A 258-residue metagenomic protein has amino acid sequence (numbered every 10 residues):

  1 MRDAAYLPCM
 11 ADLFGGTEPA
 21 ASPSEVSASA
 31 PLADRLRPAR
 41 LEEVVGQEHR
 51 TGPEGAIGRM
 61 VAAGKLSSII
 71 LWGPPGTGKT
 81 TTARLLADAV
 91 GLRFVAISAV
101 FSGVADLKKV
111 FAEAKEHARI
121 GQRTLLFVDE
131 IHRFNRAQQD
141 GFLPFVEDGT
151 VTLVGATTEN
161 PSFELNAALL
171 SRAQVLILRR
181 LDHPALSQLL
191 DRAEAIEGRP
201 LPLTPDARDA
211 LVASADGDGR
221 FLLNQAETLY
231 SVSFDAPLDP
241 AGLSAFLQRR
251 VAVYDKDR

Functional and structural regions predicted by a protein language model:
A11-E25, R59-I97, A112-K115, L143-P144 (+1 more regions): Walker A/P-loop
V26-I69: Pre-Walker A (pre-P-loop) alpha-helix and adjacent loop at the N terminus of AAA/AAA+ ATPase modules, a conserved
G52-E54, R93-L125: Short glycine-rich substrate-engagement loop in P-loop NTPases that contacts/grips substrate
A62, H132-S171: Conserved catalytic/switch belt of AAA+ P-loop NTPases
L92, N166-R180: A short helix-turn-beta junction within AAA+ P-loop NTPase domains corresponding to the substrate/partner-engaging
S98, Q174-S187: Conserved AAA+ ATPase "SRH/arginine-finger" region at the nucleotide-binding site
D209-S214, R220-F234: C-terminal helical "lid" of AAA+/P-loop NTPase domains
Y230-Y254: Conserved C-terminal helix/linker of AAA+ ATPases
